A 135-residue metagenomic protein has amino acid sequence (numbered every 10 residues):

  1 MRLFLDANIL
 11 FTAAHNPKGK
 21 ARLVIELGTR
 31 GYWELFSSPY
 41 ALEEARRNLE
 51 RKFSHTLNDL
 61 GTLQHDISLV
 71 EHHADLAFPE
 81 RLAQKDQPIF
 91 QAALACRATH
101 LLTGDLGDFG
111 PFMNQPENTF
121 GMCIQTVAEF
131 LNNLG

Functional and structural regions predicted by a protein language model:
M1-L3, H100: The start of beta-strands in P-loop NTPase/AAA+ ATPase cores
R2, N8-I9: Membrane topogenic/interface segments and analogous intrinsically disordered interaction regions
F4-L5, H15-L49: PIN/NYN-family metal-dependent endoribonuclease catalytic core
D6-A7, P39, L106, A128: Residues immediately flanking
I9-L10, A41, I89, G107-D108: Alpha-helix capping/helix-boundary segments
P39-Q64, T126-G135: Extended, non-globular alpha-helical segments
S68-G104, G110-Q115: Active-site neighborhoods of divalent-metal-dependent phosphate/nucleic-acid chemistry enzymes
Q87, G107-G135: Acidic, PIN/NYN-like endoribonuclease modules and their adjacent C-terminal/linker elements
